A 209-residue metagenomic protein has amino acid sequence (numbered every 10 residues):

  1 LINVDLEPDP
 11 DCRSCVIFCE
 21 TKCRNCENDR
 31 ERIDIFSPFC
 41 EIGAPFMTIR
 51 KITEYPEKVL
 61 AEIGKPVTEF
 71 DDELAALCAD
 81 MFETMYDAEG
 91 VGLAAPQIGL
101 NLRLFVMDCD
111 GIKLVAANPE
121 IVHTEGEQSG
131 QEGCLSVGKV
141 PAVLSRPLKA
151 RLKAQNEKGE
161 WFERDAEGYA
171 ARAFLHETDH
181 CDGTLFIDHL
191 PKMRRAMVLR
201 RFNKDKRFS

Functional and structural regions predicted by a protein language model:
L1, L6, P10, R30 (+1 more regions): Short hydrophobic targeting helices and cationic amphipathic motifs that mediate membrane/organellar targeting
C12-C15, C19, C23-C26, C40: Cysteine-centered motifs
R13-C15, R32-D34, P45: Compositionally biased, intrinsically disordered low-complexity regions
E20-K22, C26, R30-I33, G99 (+1 more regions): Residue-level recognition of conserved structural "scaffold" positions that shape functional pockets and channels
I35-L175, H180-S209: Active-site rim/adjacent substrate-binding subdomains
